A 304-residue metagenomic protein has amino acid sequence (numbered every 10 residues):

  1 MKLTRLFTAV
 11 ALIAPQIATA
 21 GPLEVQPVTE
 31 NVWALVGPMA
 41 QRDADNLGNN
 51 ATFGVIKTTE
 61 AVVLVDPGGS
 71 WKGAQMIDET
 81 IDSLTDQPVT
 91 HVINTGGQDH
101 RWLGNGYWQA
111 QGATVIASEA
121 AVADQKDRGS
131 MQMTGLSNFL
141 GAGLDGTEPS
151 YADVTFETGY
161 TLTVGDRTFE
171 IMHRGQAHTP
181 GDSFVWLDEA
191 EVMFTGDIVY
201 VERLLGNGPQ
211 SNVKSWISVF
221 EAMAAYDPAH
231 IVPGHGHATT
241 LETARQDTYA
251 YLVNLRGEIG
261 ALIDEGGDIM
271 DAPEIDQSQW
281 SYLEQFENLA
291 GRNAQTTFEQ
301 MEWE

Functional and structural regions predicted by a protein language model:
K2-T19: Gram-negative bacterial Sec-dependent N-terminal signal peptides
G21-V28, A123-R174, P180, D188-E189 (+2 more regions): Metallo-beta-lactamase
E30-T80, V185-L187, V192-G196: Conserved beta-strand hairpin/beta-sheet module of binuclear metal-dependent hydrolase folds, prominently
N31, I56, D66, I81 (+10 more regions): Divalent metal-coordination and catalytic microenvironments
L35-A51, Q125-S130, G143, E202-S211: Acidic/histidine-rich helix-loop elements that form or flank divalent-metal/phosphate-binding sites at the catalytic
A61-V63, G69-W71, T161, T168-N254 (+1 more regions): Metallo-beta-lactamase
E79-T161, G257: Active-site HxH/HxHxD metal-binding segment of metal-dependent hydrolases
A225-D227, A238-E304: Accessory terminal helices/loops
